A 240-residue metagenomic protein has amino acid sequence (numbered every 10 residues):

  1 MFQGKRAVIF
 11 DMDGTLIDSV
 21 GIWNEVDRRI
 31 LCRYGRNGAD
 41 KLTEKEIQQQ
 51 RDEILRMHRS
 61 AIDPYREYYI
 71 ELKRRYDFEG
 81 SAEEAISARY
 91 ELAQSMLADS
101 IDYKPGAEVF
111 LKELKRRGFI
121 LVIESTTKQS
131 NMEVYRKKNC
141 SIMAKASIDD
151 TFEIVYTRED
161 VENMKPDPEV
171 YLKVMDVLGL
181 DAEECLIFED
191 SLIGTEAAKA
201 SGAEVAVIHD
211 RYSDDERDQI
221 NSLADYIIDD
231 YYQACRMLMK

Functional and structural regions predicted by a protein language model:
M1-V8, V109-K115, K128-K240: Asp-based, Mg2+/Mn2+-dependent phosphohydrolase catalytic module
F2-E108, K112, R116-R117: N-terminal helical cap/lid subdomain that shapes the substrate entry/recognition surface in HAD-like hydrolases
L16, L121-E124, N163, I187: Conserved SAM-binding loop
G38-K41, G80, L121, D150 (+2 more regions): Residue-level detector of short coil/turn "hinge" positions at structural boundaries
L55, R75, L97, V122 (+3 more regions): Short, flexible active-site loop motifs that bind/organize anionic cofactors or intermediates
E91-L92, E124-S125, Y156: Short beta-strands and strand-loop turn motifs
D99-D102, E124, N163-P166: Short, well-structured alpha-helical patches and their helix-loop capping segments that border functional surfaces
